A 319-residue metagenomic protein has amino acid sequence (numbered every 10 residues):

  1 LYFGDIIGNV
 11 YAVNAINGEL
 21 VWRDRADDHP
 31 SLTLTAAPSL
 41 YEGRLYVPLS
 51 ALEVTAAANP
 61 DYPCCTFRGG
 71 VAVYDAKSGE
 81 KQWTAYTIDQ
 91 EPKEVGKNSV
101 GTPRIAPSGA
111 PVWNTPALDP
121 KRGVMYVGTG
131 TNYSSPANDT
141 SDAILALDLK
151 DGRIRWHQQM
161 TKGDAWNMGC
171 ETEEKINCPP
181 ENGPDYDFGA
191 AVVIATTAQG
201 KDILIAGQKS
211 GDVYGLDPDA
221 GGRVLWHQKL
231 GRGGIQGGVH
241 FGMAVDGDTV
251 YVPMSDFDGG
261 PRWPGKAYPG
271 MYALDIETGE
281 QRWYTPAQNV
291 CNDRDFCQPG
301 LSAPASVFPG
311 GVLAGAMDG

Functional and structural regions predicted by a protein language model:
L1-F3, G8-P30, Y41-G43, V54-P107 (+3 more regions): Extracytoplasmic/lumenal domain signature
A36-S39, R44, P48-L49: Flexible glycine-/small-residue-enriched beta->alpha junction loops that bind anionic phosphate/pyrophosphate groups
A37, P111-A117, Y126: Aromatic- and glycine-enriched pocket-lining scaffold segments that form the walls of small-molecule binding clefts
P48-L49, G128-T129, M254: Short beta-strands and strand-loop turn motifs
